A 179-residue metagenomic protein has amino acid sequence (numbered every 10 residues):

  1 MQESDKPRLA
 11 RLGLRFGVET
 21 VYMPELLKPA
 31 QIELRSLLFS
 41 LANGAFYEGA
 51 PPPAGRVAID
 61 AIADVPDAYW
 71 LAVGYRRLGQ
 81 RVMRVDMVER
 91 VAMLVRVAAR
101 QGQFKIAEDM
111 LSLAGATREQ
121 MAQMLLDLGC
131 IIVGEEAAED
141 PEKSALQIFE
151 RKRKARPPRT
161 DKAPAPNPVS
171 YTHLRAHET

Functional and structural regions predicted by a protein language model:
M1-M124, L128-E139, K143-Q147: Acidic, serine/threonine- and proline-rich low-complexity intrinsically disordered segments
D140-V169: Intrinsic, low-complexity terminal and presequence regions
T172-T179: Conserved small/polar residues in nucleotide/adenosyl-binding loops
